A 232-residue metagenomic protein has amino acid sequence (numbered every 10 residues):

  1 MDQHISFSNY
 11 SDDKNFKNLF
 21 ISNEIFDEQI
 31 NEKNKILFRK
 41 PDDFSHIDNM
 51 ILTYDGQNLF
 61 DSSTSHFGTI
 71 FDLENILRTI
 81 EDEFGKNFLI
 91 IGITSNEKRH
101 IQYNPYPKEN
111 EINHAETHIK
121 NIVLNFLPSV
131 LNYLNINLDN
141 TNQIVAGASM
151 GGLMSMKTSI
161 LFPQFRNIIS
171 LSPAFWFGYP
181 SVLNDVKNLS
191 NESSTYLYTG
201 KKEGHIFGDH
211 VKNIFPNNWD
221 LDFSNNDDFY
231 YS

Functional and structural regions predicted by a protein language model:
M1-M50, G85-L89: A domain-start/cap signature at the N-terminus of enzymes
H46-I93: N-terminal cap/lid subdomain of alpha/beta-hydrolase-fold enzymes
T53, I169-L171: A short, hydrophobic beta-strand element of the alpha/beta-hydrolase
Y106-L134: Alpha/beta-hydrolase active-site loop
I136-A148, I168: Alpha/beta-hydrolase fold nucleophile elbow
S149-M150, S172: Catalytic nucleophile serine of serine hydrolases, specifically the conserved "nucleophile elbow" pentapeptide
G152-F162: Short glycine-enriched nucleophile-adjacent loop and the immediately C-terminal alpha-helix near the catalytic center
S172-S232: The feature captures the conserved acid-bearing segment of alpha/beta-hydrolase catalytic domains
